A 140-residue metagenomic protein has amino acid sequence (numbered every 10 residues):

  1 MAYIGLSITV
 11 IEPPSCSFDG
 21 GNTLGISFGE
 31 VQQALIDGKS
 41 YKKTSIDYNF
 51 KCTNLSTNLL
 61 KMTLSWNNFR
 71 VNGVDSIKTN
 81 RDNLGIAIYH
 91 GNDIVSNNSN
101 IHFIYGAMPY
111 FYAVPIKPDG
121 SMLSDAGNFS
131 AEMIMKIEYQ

Functional and structural regions predicted by a protein language model:
M1-Q140: Mature extracellular/passenger domains of Gram-negative fimbrial/pilin and adhesin proteins
